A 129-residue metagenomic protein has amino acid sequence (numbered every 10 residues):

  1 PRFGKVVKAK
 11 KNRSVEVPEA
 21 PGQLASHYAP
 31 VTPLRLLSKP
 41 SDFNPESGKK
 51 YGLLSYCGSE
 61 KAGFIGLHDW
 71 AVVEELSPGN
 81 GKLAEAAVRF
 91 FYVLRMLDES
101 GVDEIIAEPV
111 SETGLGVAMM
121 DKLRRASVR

Functional and structural regions predicted by a protein language model:
P1-K8: Internal gly/pro-rich beta-alpha loop/helix module that stabilizes soluble enzyme cofactors or their anionic handles
K8-A9, A107: General beta-strand structural signal in soluble alpha/beta enzymes
K10-A20: Short catalytic/ligand-gating loop segments at beta-alpha or beta-beta junctions within enzyme catalytic domains
E19-V128: A C-terminal functional module that forms or caps the active site or interfaces directly with catalytic machinery
